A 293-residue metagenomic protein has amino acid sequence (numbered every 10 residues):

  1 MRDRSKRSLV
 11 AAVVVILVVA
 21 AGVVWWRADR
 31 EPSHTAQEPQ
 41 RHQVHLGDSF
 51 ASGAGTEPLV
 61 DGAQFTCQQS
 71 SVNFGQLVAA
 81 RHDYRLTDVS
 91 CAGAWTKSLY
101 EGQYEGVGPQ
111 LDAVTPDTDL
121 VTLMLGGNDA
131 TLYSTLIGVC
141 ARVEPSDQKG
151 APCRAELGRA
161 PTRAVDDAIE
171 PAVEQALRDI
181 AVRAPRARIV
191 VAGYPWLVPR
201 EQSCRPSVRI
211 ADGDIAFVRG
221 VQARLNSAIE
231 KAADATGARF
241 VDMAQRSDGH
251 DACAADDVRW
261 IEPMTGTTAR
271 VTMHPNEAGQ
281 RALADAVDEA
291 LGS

Functional and structural regions predicted by a protein language model:
M1-R27: Secretory targeting and sorting signals
R27-V44, Q103-T122, V173-R188, D288-L291: Short amphipathic alpha-helices and their capping/turn segments at secondary-structure boundaries
D29-A92, L111, C140-S146: Serine-esterase "nucleophile elbow" of acetyl-processing enzymes
H42-H45, A51, L86-S90, D119-M124 (+3 more regions): Structural recognition of the beta-strand scaffold that forms the well-ordered cores of secreted hydrolase catalytic
A54, Y104-V165: Oxyanion-hole/transition-state-stabilizing segment in secreted/luminal serine hydrolases and related acyltransferases
A94-L111, C253-T267: Charged, often glycine-rich, active-site loop that binds/positions anionic groups
L120-L123, S146-A181, V190, Y194-F240: Conserved N-terminal glycine/acidic-rich loop preference
P195-S293: Catalytic His-Asp segment of secreted/periplasmic serine-dependent ester chemistry enzymes
